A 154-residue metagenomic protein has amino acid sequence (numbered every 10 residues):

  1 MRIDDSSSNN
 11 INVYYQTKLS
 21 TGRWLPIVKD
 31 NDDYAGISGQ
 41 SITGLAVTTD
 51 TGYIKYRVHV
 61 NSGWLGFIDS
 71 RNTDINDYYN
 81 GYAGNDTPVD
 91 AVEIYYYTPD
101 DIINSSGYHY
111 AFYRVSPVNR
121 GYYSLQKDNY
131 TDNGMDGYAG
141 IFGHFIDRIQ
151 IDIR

Functional and structural regions predicted by a protein language model:
M1-R154: Lectin-type carbohydrate-recognition ectodomains
